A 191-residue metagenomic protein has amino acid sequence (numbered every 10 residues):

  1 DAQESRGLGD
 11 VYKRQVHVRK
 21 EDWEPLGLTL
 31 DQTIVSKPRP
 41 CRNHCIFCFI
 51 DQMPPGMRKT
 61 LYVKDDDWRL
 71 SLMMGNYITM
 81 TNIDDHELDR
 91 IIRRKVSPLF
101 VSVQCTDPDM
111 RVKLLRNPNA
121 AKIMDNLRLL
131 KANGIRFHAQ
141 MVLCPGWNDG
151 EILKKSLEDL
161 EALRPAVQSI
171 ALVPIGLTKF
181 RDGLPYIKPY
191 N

Functional and structural regions predicted by a protein language model:
A2-Y12: Short, small-residue-biased leader/transition segments that mark boundaries at the very start of proteins
S5-R6, H17-K20: N-terminal accessory interaction module
K13-R14, P25: Short helix C-cap/helix-to-loop transition motifs enriched in small/turn-promoting residues
K20-A166, G176-P189: Conserved Radical SAM active-site core
V173: Alpha/beta-hydrolase-fold catalytic nucleophile elbow
